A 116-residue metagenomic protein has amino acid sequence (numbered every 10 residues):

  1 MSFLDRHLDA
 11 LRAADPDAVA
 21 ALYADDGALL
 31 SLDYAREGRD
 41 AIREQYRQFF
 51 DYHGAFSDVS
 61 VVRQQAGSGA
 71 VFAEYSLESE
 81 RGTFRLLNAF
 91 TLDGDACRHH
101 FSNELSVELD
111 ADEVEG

Functional and structural regions predicted by a protein language model:
M1-A14: Short, aromatic-enriched amphipathic alpha-helices that serve as compact interaction elements
R12, G27, S31, S79-R81: Flexible interhelical turns and helix-capping residues at alpha-helix boundaries within structured domains
A13-D26: Short, well-ordered alpha-helical segments enriched in acidic and aromatic residues
D26-E37, Y52-G54: A short gly/proline-enriched turn/hairpin at secondary-structure junctions
R43-G116: A beta-strand edge to alpha-helix "cap/lid" segment located at domain peripheries
